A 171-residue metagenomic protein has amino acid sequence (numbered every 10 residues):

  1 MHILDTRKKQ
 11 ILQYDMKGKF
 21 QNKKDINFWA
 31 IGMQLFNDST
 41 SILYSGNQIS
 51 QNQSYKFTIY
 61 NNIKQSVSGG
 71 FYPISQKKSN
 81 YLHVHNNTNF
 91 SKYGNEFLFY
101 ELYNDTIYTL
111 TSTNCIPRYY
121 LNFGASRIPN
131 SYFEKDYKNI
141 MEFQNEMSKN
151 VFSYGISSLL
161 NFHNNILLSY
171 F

Functional and structural regions predicted by a protein language model:
M1-I3, S41-L43, E96-L98, I166-L167: Conserved beta-propeller blade signature
L4-K56, S66-S79: Asp-box/WD-like beta-propeller blade repeats and closely related beta-sheet repeat scaffolds
T6-R7, S45-I49, Y100-D105, S169-F171: Short, flexible beta-strand-to-coil junctions
F28-F36, S79-N89, S153-S158: Repeated scaffold domains used in trafficking and secretory/extracellular systems, primarily beta-propellers
F36-D38, K92-G94, N161-H163: Residue-level detector of Asp-centered blade-edge/turn motifs that repeat once per structural unit in beta-propeller
Y55-N114: Loop-centered beta-sheet repeat module
N122-S153: Flexible internal linker/loop segments at domain or repeat junctions
E146-F171: Loop/turn-rich, solvent-exposed surfaces of beta-rich toroidal or solenoidal domains
